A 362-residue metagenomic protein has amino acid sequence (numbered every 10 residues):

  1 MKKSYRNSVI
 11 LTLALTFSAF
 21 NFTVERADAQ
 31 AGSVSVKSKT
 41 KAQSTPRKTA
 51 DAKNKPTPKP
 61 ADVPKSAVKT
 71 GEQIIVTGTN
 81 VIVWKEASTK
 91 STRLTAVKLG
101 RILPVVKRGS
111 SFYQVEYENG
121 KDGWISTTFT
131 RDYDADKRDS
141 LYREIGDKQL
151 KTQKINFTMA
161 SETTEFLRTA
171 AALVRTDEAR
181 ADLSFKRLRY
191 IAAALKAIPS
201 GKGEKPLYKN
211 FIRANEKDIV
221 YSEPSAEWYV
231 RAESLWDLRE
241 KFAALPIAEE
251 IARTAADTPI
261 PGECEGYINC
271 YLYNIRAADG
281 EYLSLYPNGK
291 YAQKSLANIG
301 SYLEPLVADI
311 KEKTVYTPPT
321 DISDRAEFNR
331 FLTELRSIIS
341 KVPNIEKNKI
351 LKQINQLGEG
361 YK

Functional and structural regions predicted by a protein language model:
K2-I10: Bacterial N-terminal signal peptides that target proteins for export
F17-R26: C-terminal segment of classical bacterial N-terminal signal peptides
A27-A61: N-terminal propeptides/low-complexity segments immediately following signal peptides in secreted or periplasmic proteins
K39, P58-A67, E116-T169, T176 (+1 more regions): Boundary regions of SH3-family modules and the immediately adjacent low-complexity/disordered segments in eukaryotic
K90-S91, T169-D182, I198, D218 (+6 more regions): Short solvent-exposed coil/turn linkers within tandem alpha-helical repeat scaffolds
R93-T127: SH3/SH3-like beta-barrel superfamily modules
D132, T169-A170, Y190-I198, I251-G262 (+2 more regions): TPR/TPR-like alpha-solenoid repeats
K196-A232, A256-R276, P305-S337: Short coil/linker segments at helix-helix boundaries
